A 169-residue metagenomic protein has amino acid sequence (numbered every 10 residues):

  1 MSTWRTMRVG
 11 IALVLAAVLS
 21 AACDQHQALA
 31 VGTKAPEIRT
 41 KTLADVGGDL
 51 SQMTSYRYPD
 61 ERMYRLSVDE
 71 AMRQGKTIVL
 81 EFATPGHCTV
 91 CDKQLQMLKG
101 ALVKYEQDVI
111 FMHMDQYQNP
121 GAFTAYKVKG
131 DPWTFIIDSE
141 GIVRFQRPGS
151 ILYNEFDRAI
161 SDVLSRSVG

Functional and structural regions predicted by a protein language model:
M1-P59, V168-G169: N-terminal targeting signals for export/organelle localization
Q52-T54, V68-G86: Short active-site neighborhood of thiol/selenol oxidoreductases, capturing the structured segment around
R65, D69, L95-K99, P120-F123 (+2 more regions): Extracytoplasmic/secreted envelope proteins and their assembly/folding machinery, especially bacterial periplasmic
Q74-V79, E106-I110, S139: Loop/turn elements at helix/coil->beta-strand transitions in domains of secreted/extracellular proteins
A83-T89, R144-R147: Second-shell loop/turn segments in exported
V90-K104: Typically the conserved alpha-helix immediately C-terminal to a functionally engaged Cys/Sec in thioredoxin-like
I110-G130, I137-V143, E155, D162-V163: Thioredoxin-like thiol-disulfide oxidoreductase module
G149-G169: Thiol-/selenol-based redox modules, centered on thioredoxin-like and closely related oxidoreductase domains
